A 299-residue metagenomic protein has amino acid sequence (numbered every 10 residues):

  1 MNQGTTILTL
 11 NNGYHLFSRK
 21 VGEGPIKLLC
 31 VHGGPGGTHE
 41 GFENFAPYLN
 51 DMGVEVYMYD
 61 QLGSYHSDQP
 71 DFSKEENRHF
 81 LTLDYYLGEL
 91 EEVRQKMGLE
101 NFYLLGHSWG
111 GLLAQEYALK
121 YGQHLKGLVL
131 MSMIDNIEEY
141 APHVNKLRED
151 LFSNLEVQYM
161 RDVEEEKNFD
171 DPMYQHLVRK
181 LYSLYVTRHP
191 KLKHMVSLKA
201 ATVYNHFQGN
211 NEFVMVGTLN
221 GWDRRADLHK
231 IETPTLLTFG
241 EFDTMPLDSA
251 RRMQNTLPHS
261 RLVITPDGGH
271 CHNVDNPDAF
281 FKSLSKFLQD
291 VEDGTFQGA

Functional and structural regions predicted by a protein language model:
Y14-S73: Conserved HGGG/HGGXW glycine-rich cap/lid loop of the alpha/beta-hydrolase fold
M58-W109: Active-site loop/oxyanion-hole signature of alpha/beta-hydrolase fold enzymes
E100-H143: Conserved hydrolase catalytic core segment
G127-N168: Flexible "cap/lid" loop of the alpha/beta hydrolase fold
V163-G221, D227: Conserved alpha/beta-hydrolase catalytic His-Asp/Glu region
I231, L237-F239: Short beta-strand/loop motif that positions the catalytic acidic residue of the alpha/beta-hydrolase fold
T244-S249: Conserved alpha/beta-hydrolase "acid-adjacent" motif
S260-A299: Catalytic active-site module of serine/aspartate enzymes centered on a nucleophile-bearing elbow/loop
